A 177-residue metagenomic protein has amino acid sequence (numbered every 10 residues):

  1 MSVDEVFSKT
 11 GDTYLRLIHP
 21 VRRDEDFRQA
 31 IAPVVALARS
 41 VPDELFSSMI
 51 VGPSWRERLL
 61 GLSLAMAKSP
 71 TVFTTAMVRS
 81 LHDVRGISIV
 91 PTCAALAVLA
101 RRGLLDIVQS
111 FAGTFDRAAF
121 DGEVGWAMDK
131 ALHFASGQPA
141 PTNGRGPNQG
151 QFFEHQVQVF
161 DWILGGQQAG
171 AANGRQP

Functional and structural regions predicted by a protein language model:
M1-E44, A135-P177: N-terminal alpha-helical scaffold/docking segments in eukaryotic complex subunits
V3-V6, V21, V34-V35, V41 (+9 more regions): Extended aliphatic helical segments
T10-G11, F27, A38-D43, S54 (+5 more regions): Alpha-helix initiation and capping sites
T10-Y14, I18-F27, G52-L60, R85-P91 (+1 more regions): Generic helix N-cap/helix-start motif at coil->alpha-helix transitions
F27-L37, L59-K68, R79, V90-R102 (+1 more regions): Structural detector for internal amphipathic alpha-helices that build alpha-solenoid repeat scaffolds
R39-M49, P70-L81, R102-T114, Q138-R145 (+1 more regions): Amphipathic alpha-helical scaffolding segments comprising HEAT/armadillo-like alpha-solenoid repeats
I50-W55, H82-I87, T114-E123, P147-H155: Short coil turns that connect the paired helices of HEAT/ARM alpha-solenoid repeats
G61, S110-A112, F120: Aromatic-enriched hydrophobic runs in primary sequence
